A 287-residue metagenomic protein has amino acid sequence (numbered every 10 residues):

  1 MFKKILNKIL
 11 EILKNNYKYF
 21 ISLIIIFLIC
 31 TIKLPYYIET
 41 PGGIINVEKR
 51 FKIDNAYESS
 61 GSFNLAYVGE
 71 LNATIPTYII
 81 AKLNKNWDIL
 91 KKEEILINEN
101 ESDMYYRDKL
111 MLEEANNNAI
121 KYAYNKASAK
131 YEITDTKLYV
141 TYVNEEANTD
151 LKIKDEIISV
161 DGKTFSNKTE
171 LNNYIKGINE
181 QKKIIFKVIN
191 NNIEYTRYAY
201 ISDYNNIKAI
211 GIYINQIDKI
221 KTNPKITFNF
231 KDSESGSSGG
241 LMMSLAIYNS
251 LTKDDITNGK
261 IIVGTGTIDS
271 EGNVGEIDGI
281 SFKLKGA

Functional and structural regions predicted by a protein language model:
M1-L13: N-terminal Lys/Arg-rich, disordered targeting/topogenic segments
N16-L34: Hydrophobic membrane-insertion alpha-helices, especially the h-region of bacterial N-terminal signal peptides
P41, N46-V47, G61-T136: Extended, small/polar residue-biased N-terminal targeting/export presequences and adjacent propeptide/linker tracts
E101-E114, Y142-V143, S159-G162, T227-S238 (+1 more regions): Second-shell loop/turn segments in exported
E114, A119-S166, G272-D278: PDZ/PDZ-like domain segments forming the peptide/carboxylate-binding groove, activating on the N-terminal beta-strands
Y124, K154-I157, F186, I212 (+3 more regions): Terminal peptide-recognition signature
N172-I214: PDZ-domain C-terminal substructure recognizer with occasional recognition of PDZ-binding tails
L241, S250, D255, I262 (+1 more regions): Glycine- and Gly-Pro-enriched alpha-helical subdomains that act as flexible, kink-prone "lid/hinge" or packing modules
